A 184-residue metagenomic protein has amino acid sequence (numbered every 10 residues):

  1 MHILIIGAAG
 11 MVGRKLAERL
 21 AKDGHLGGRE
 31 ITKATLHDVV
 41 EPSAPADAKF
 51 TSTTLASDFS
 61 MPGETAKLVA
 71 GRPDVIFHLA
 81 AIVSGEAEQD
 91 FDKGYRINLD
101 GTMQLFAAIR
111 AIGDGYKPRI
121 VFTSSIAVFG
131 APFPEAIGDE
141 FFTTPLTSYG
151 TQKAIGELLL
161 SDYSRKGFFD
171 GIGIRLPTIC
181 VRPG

Functional and structural regions predicted by a protein language model:
M1-L26: N-terminal Rossmann NAD(P)H-binding glycine-rich loop of SDR-like oxidoreductase domains
I6, H37, I76-A80, I120-I126 (+1 more regions): SDR active-site strand-loop-helix element
A48-P62: Rossmann-fold cofactor-recognition segment
F59-I97: NAD(P)H-binding glycine-rich loop region in Rossmannoid oxidoreductase-like domains and their noncatalytic homologs
M61, V75, G101-Q104, F141 (+1 more regions): Conserved cofactor-binding/catalytic machinery of classical short-chain dehydrogenase/reductase
M103-T147: Conserved Rossmann-fold NAD(P)-dependent oxidoreductase catalytic core, especially the SDR/UDP-sugar
S148, Q152: Active-site helix of classical SDR
E157-R182: Conserved beta-loop-beta element that borders a ligand/cofactor-binding pocket
